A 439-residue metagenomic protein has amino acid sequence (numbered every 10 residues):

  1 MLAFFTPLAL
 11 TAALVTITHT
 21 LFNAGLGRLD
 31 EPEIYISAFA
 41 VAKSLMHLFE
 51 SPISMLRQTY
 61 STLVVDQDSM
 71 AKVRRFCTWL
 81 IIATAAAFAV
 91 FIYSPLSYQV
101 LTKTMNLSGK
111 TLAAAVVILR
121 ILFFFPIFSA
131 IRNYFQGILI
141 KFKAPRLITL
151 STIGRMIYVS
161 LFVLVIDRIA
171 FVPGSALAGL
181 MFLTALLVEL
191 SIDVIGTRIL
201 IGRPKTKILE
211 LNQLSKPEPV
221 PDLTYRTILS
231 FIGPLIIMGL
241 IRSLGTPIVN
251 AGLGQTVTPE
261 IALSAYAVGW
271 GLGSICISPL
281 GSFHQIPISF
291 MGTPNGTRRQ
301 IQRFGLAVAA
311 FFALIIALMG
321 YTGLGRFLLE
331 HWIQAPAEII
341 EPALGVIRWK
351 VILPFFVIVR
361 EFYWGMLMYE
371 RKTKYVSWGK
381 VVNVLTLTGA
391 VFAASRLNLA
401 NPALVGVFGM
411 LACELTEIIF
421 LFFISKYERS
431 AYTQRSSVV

Functional and structural regions predicted by a protein language model:
M1-L8, S61-F125, V165-G233, M291-L353 (+1 more regions): Short alpha-helical transmembrane segments in multi-pass integral membrane proteins
T6-Q58, F125, G233-S289, F312-I316 (+1 more regions): Transmembrane helix-bundle signature of multi-pass secondary active exporters and lipid flippases
T11, V15-H19, E50, T84-F88 (+12 more regions): Alpha-helical transmembrane segments of multipass membrane proteins
T18, F22, R57-Y60, S97 (+9 more regions): Hydrophobic/aromatic residues in alpha-helical transmembrane segments
I34-S37, P145-R146, S175-A176, I261-S264 (+2 more regions): Residues that define the loop-to-transmembrane-helix transition and helix capping in multi-pass membrane transporters
A38-V90, R132-I140, A265-M319, R360-M368 (+1 more regions): Small-residue-rich hydrophobic transmembrane alpha-helices
D66, A71-R75, I138-V165, A176-G179 (+4 more regions): Alpha-helical transmembrane segments of multi-pass membrane transporters/permeases
F123-R132, V351-Y369: Alpha-helical transmembrane segments of helical membrane proteins, especially in multi-pass transport, channel
